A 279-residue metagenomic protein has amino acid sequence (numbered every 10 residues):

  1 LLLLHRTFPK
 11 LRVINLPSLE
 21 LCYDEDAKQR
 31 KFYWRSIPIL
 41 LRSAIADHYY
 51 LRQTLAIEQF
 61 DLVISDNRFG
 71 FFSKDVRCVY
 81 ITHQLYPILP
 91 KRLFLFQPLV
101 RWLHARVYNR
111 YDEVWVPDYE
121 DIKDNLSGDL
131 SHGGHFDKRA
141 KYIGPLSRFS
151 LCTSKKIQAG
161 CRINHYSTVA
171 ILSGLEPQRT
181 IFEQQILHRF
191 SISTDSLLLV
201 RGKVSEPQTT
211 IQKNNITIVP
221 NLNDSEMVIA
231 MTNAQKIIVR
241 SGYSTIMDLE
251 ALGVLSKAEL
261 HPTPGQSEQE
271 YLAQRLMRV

Functional and structural regions predicted by a protein language model:
L1-L3, V63-G70, L199-Q208: Short, polar loop motifs at secondary-structure junctions
L1-R42, T217: Conserved nucleotide-sugar phosphate-binding/catalytic loop shared by glycosyltransferases and other
H5, R52-V63, F69-H83, R106 (+1 more regions): Glycosyltransferases and closely related glycan-assembly transferases that use nucleotide-activated donors
K28-G70: Conserved nucleotide-sugar donor-binding subdomain of glycosyltransferases
I57-Q59, N109-R110, T232-N233: Alpha-helix C-terminal capping/helix-to-coil transition sites in glycosyltransferase folds
K74-I143, S147: Active-site-proximal region of nucleotide-activated glycan assembly enzymes, centered on histidine/acidic-rich loops
L130, K141-K236, E270-A273: Donor-nucleotide binding loops and adjacent catalytic segments primarily of GT-B fold Leloir glycosyltransferases
E226-Y271: A donor-sugar binding/catalytic signature common to diverse glycosyltransferases and related nucleotide-sugar
